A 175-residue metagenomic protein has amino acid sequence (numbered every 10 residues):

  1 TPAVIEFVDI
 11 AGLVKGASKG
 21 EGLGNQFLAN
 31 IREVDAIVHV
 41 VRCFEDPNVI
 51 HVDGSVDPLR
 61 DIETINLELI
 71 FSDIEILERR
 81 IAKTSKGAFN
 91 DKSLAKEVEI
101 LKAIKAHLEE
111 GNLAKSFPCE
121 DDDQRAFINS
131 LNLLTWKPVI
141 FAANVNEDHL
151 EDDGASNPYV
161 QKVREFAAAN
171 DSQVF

Functional and structural regions predicted by a protein language model:
T1-H39, C43-N66, C119-L131, S156-Y159: Switch II of P-loop NTPase G domains
V4-G22, N30, E63-I70, I74-H107: Conserved ASCE/P-loop NTPase catalytic core
E6, D35-R42, P58-T84, K105-N112 (+2 more regions): Conserved beta-strand/loop subsegment of P-loop NTPase cores
H51-V52, D73, D152-D153: A short, ordered amphipathic alpha-helix with a cationic face
K83-F175: C-terminal-of-GTPase-core extension/linker across diverse P-loop GTPases
